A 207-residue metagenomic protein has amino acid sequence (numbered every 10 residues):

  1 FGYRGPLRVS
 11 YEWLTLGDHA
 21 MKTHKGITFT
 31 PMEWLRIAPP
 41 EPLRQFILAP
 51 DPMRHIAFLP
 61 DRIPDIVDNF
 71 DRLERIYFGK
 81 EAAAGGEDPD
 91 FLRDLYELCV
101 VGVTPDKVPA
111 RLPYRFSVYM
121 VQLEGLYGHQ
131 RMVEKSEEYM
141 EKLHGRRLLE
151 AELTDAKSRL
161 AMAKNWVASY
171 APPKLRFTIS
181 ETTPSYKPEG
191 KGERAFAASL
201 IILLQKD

Functional and structural regions predicted by a protein language model:
F1-G5: Secondary-structure transition/capping motifs at alpha-helix termini and the adjoining loop/turn into the next element
Y11-A171: Catalytic adenosine-cofactor/nucleotide-binding cores of aminoacyl-tRNA synthetases and other
R176-D207: C-terminal accessory/binding modules appended to enzymatic or scaffolding proteins
